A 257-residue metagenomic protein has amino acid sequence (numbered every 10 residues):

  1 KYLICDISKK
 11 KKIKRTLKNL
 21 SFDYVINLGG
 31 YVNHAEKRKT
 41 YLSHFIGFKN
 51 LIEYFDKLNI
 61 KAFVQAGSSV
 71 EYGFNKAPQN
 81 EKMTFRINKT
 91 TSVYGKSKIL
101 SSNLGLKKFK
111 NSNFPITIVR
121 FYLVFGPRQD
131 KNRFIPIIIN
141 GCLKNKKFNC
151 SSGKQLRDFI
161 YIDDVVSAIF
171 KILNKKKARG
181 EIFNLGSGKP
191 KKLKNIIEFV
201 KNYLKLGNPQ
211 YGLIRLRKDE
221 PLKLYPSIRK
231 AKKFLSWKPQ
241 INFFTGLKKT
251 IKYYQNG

Functional and structural regions predicted by a protein language model:
K1-R120: N-terminal Rossmann-like NAD(P)+-binding domain of SDR-like oxidoreductases, especially those catalyzing
S8, S69-Y72, V124-G126, Q155 (+1 more regions): Conserved sequence/active-site signature of Rossmann-fold short-chain dehydrogenase/reductase
T40, P78-E81, F125, F148-C150 (+1 more regions): Short clusters of hydrophobic/aromatic residues that line enzyme substrate/ligand-binding pockets
Y41-L42, T90-I99, Q129-P136, D158-F159 (+1 more regions): Short-chain dehydrogenase/reductase
F85-N88, I116-P127, I137-I160, N184: A conserved pocket-lining segment of Rossmann-fold NAD(P)-dependent short-chain dehydrogenase/reductase
L100, L104-K108, I138, I196 (+1 more regions): Hydrophobic alpha-helix immediately C-terminal to the catalytic Tyr-X-X-X-Lys motif of short-chain
C142-G257: C-terminal substrate-binding subdomain of Rossmann-fold SDR/epimerase-dehydratase oxidoreductases
